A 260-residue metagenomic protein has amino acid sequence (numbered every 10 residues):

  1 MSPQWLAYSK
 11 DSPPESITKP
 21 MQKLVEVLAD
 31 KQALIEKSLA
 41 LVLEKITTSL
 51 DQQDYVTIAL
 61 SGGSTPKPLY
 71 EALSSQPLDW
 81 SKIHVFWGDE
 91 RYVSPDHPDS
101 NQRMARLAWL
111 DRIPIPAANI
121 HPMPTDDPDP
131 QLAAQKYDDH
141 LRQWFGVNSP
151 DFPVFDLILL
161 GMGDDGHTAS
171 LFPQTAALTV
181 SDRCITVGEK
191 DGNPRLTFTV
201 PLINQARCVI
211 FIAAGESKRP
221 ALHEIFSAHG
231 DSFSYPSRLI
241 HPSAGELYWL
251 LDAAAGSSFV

Functional and structural regions predicted by a protein language model:
W5, P13, I17-I58, Q131: N-terminal glycine-/serine-/threonine-rich phosphate-binding loop
L50-S75: Glycine-rich N-terminal segment of FAD-binding domains in flavoprotein oxidoreductases, spanning the beta-loop-helix
L60-T65, L160-D164, A214: Glycine-rich beta-strand-to-loop/alpha-helix junction loops that act as flexible
A72-W80, R103, P173-S181, A228: A glycine- and small-aliphatic-rich helix-loop capping segment at beta-alpha/alpha-beta transitions that lines
S81-D156: Ligand-binding beta-strand-loop-alpha-helix segment within the catalytic cores of soluble metabolic enzymes
L132-A134, A169-Q174, A221-I225: A short secondary-structure junction signal
L157-P201: Class I SAM-dependent methyltransferase SAM-binding "motif I" and its flanking Rossmann-like core
R207-V260: ATP/nucleoside-binding phosphotransfer catalytic cores, i.e., glycine-rich phosphate-binding loops
